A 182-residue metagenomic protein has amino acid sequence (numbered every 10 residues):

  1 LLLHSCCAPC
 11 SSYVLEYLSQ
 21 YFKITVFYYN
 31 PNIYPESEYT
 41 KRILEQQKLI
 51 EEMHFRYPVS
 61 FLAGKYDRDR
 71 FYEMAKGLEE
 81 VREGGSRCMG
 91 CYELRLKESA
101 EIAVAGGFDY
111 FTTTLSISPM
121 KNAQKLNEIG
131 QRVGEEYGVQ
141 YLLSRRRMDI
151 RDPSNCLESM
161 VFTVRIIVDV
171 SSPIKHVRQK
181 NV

Functional and structural regions predicted by a protein language model:
L1-E16, Y21-V182: Nucleotide-activated chemistry modules centered on ATP-dependent adenylation/adenylyltransferase
